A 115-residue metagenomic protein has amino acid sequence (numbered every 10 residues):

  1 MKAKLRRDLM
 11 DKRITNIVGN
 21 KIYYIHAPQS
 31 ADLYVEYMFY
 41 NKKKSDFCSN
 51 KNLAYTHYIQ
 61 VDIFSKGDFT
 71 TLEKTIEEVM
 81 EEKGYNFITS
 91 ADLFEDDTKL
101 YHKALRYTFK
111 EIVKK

Functional and structural regions predicted by a protein language model:
M1-F47: Small/polar-rich, solvent-exposed N-terminal microdomains that initiate assembly or binding
D8-I14, E73-M80: Short amphipathic alpha-helices in soluble, non-transmembrane regions that often serve as interface/regulatory elements
F39-K44, G67, A91-L93: Short, well-ordered turn and helix-capping elements at secondary-structure junctions
C48-N52, T98: Short, solvent-exposed beta-strand/turn "edge" segments of beta-rich domains on protein surfaces
K51-T56, E77-V79: Short intrinsically disordered coil segments
L53-G67, Y101-E111: Oligomerization/assembly interface segments of phage tail-like spikes and tubes
T70: Loop/helix-junction capping segments adjacent to catalytic residues or to phosphate/diphosphate-binding pockets
K74-K115: Acidic-leaning, charged glycine-interspersed low-complexity segments
